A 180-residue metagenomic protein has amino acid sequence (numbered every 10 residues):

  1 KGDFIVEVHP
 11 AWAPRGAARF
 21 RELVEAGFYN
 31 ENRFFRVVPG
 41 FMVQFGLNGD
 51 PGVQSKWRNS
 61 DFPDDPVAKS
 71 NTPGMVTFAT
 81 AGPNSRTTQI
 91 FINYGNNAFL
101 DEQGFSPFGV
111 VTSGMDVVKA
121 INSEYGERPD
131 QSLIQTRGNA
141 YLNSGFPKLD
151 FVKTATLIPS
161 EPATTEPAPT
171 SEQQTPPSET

Functional and structural regions predicted by a protein language model:
K1-T180: Cyclophilin-like peptidyl-prolyl cis-trans isomerases
